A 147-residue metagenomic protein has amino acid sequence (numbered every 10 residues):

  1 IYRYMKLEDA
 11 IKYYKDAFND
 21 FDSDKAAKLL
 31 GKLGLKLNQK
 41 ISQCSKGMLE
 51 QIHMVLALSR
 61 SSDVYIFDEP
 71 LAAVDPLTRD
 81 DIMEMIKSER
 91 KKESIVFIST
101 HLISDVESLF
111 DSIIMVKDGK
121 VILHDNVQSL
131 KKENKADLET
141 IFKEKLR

Functional and structural regions predicted by a protein language model:
I1-I52: ABC-family P-loop ATPase nucleotide-binding domains
Y65-E69, V74: Catalytic Walker B motif of ABC-type/P-loop ATPase nucleotide-binding domains
R79-K92: Helical segment within the ABC ATPase nucleotide-binding domain
E93-L102: Conserved H-loop
V106-S108: A short, surface-exposed alpha-helical micro-motif characterized by mixed small hydrophobic and charged/polar residues
H124-D125: ABC ATPase "signature
